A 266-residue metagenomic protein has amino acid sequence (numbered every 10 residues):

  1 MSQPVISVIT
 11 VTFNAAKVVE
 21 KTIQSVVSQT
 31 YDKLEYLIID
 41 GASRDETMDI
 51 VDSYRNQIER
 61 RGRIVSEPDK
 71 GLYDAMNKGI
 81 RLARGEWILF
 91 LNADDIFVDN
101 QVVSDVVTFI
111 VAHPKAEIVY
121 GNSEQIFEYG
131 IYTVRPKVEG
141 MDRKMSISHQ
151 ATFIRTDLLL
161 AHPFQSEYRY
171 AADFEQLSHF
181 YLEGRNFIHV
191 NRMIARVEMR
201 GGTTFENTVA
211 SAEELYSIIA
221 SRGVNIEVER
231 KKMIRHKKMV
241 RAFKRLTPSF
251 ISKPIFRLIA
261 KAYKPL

Functional and structural regions predicted by a protein language model:
M1-S28: N-proximal low-complexity "stem/linker" segments adjacent to membrane-targeting elements
P4-S7, E35, E175: Cell-envelope/extracellular polymer assembly enzymes that use nucleotide-activated donors
K33-A42, R63-S66: Short beta-strand/loop segment that forms part of the nucleotide-sugar
D40-D49, N92: A conserved acidic beta->alpha catalytic loop
V65-A83: Glycine-rich, basic loop-to-helix element that forms the pyrophosphate-binding segment of sugar-nucleotide handling
I88: Short aromatic/hydrophobic "clamp" motif used to bind/position activated sugar donors
I96, N100-Y132: Conserved donor NDP-sugar-binding/catalytic core segment of glycosyltransferases
G121, Y132-I218: Conserved nucleotide-sugar donor-binding catalytic segment
